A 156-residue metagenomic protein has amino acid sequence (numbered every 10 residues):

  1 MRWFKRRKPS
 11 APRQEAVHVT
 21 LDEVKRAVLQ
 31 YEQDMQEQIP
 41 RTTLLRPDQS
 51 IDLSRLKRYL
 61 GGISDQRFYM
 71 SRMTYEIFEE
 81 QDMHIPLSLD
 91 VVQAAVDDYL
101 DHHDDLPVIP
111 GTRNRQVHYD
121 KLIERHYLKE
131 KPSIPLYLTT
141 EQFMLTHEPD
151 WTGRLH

Functional and structural regions predicted by a protein language model:
M1-H156: Short acidic linear motifs
